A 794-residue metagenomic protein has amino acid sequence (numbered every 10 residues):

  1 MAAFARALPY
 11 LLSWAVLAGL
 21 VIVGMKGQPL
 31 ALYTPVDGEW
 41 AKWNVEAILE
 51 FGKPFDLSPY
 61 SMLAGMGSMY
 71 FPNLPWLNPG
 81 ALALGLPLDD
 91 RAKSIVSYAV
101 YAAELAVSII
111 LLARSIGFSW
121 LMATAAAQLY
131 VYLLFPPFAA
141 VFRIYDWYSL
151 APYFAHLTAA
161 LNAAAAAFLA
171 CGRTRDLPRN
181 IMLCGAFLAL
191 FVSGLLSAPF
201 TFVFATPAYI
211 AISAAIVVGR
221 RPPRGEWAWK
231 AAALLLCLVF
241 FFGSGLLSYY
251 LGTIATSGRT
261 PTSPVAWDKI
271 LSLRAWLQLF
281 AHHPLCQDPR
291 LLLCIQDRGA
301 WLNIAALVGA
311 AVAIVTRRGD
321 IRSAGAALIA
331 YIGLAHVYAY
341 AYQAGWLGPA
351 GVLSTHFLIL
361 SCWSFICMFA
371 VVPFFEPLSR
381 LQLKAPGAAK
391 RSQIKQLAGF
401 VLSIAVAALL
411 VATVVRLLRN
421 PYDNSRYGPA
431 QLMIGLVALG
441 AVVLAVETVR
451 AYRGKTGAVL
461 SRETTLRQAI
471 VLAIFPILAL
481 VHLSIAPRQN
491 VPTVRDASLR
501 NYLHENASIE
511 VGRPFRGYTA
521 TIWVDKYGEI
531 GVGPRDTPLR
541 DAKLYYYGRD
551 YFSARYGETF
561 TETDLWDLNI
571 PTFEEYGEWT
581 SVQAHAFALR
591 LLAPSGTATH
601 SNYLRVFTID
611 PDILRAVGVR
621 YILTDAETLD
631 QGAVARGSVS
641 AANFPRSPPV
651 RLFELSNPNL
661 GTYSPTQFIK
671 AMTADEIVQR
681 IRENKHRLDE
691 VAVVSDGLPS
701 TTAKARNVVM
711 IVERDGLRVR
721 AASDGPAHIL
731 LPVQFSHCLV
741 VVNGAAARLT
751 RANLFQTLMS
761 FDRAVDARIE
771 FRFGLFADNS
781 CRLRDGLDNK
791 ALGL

Functional and structural regions predicted by a protein language model:
W14-L20, Y98-I116, W120-R175, R179-V218 (+3 more regions): Membrane-embedded helix bundles of polyisoprenyl
A18-S61, F240-L279, E529: Aromatic-rich transmembrane-lumenal/periplasmic boundary elements in polytopic membrane proteins
G19-N162, R290-C294, D564, L568-N569: Active-site lumenal/periplasmic loops and adjacent helix-entry segments of GT-C-fold, multi-pass membrane
F51-K53, S58, Y70-N73, F475-D496 (+3 more regions): Extracytoplasmic/lumenal acceptor-recognition loop(s) of multi-pass membrane glycoenzymes
Q128, P152-A155, A159, C171-R175 (+5 more regions): Contiguous transmembrane helix-bundle modules in multi-pass membrane proteins
G185, L688-L794: Active-site-proximal, structured, solvent-exposed surfaces of multi-pass membrane proteins that position macromolecular
K230-V315, Y338-L347, G351-H356, L360 (+1 more regions): Periplasmic/ER-lumenal interhelical loops and adjacent helix-loop junctions in multi-pass membrane proteins
V617-Q679: Aromatic/acidic, Gly/Pro-rich catalytic loop(s) in extracytoplasmic/lumenal soluble domains of multi-pass membrane
